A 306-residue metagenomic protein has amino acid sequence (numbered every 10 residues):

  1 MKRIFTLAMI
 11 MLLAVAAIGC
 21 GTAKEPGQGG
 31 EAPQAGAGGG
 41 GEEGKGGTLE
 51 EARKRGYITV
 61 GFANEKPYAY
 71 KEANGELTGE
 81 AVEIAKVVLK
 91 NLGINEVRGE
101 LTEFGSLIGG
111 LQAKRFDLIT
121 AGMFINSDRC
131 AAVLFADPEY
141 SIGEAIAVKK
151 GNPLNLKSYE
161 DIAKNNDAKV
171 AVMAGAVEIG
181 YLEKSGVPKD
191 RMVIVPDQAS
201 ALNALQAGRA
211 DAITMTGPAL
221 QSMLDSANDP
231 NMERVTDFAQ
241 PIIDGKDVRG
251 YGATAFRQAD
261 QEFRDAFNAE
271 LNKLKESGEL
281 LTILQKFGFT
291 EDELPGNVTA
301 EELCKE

Functional and structural regions predicted by a protein language model:
V15-G19: C-terminal motif of bacterial Sec signal peptides marking the signal peptidase cleavage site
G21-A23, A32-G40, V82-N91, N152 (+2 more regions): Extended ligand-binding regions for polar small-molecule ligands
G29-G122, A131: Extracytoplasmic small-molecule ligand-binding "clamshell" domains of the periplasmic binding protein/Venus flytrap
E51, K150-K169: Flexible hinge/capping segments at coil-to-helix
E72-A73, A85-N95, A176-P196, L202 (+2 more regions): Ligand-binding cleft/hinge of the Venus flytrap
V82, V97-G109, L154-K157, V193-A207: Short helix-initiation/N-cap motifs at beta->coil->alpha
M123-A131, G180-K184, D211-V248: A ligand-binding cleft/hinge motif common to bilobed small-molecule-binding domains
S141-A147, Q221, A227-N268, T290-E306: Periplasmic-binding protein-like
